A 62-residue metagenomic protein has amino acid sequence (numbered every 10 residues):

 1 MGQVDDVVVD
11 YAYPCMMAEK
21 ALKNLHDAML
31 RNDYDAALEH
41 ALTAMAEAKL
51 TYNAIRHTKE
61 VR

Functional and structural regions predicted by a protein language model:
G2-A12: Short, charge/polar-rich alpha-helical segments
Y13-R62: Short, charge-rich amphipathic interface segments used for partner binding and complex assembly
